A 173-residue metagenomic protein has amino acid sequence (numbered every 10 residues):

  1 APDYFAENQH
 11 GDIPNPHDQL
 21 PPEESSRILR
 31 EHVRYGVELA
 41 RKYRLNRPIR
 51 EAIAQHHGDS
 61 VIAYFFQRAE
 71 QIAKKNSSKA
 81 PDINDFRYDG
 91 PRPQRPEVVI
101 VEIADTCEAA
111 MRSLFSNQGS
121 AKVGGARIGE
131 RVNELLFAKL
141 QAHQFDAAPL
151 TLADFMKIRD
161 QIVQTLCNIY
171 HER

Functional and structural regions predicted by a protein language model:
A1-N117, K122-G129, E134, A138: Divalent metal-dependent catalytic cores for phosphoryl transfer on phosphate-bearing substrates
P21, A104, G119, V123-R173: Long, compositionally biased intrinsically disordered regions
